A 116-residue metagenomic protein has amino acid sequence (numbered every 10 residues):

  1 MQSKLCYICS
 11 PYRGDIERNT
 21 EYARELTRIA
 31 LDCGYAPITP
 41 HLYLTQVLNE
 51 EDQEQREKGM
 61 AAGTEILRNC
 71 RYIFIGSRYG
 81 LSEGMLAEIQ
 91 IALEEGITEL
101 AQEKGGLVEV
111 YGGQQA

Functional and structural regions predicted by a protein language model:
M1-A116: Conserved catalytic or regulatory cores that recognize and/or transform ribose-phosphate-containing ligands
